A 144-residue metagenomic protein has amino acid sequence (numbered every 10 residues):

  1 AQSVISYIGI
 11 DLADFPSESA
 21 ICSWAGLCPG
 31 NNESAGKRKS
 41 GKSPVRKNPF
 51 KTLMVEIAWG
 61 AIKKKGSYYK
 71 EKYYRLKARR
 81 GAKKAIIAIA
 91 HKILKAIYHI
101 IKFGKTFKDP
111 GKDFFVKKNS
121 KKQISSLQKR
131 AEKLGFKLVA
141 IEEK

Functional and structural regions predicted by a protein language model:
Q2-A85, K117: Phosphate-backbone recognition surface of nucleic-acid-processing proteins
A35-S40, Y69-L76, R80-A90, A96-K144: Low-complexity, acidic/Ser/Thr- and charged residue-rich accessory regions of DNA metabolism proteins
L53-W59, K95-K102: Short, hydrophobic/amphipathic alpha-helical patches that form generic packing surfaces within helical domains
